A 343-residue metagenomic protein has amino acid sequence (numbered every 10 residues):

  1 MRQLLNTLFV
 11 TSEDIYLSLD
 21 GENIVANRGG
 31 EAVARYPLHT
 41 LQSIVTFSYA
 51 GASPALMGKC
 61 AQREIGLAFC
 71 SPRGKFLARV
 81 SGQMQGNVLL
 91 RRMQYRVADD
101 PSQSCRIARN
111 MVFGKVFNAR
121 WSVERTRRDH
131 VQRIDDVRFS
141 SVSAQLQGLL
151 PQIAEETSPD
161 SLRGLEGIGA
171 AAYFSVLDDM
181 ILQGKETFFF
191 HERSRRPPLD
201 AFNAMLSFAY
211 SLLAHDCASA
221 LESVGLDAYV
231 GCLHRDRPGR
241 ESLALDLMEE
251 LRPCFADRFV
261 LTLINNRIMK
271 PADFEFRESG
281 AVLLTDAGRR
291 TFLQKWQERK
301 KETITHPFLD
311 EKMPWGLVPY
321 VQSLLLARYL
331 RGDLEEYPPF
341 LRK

Functional and structural regions predicted by a protein language model:
M1-P72, G82: Terminal-proximal segments
M1-S18, G29, R35, L89-Y229 (+1 more regions): Active-site helix-to-loop segments that bind/position phosphate- or nucleotide-bearing substrates and donors across
T40, S48-W121: A surface-exposed, charged beta-strand/loop segment in the N-terminal or early-internal portion of soluble proteins
